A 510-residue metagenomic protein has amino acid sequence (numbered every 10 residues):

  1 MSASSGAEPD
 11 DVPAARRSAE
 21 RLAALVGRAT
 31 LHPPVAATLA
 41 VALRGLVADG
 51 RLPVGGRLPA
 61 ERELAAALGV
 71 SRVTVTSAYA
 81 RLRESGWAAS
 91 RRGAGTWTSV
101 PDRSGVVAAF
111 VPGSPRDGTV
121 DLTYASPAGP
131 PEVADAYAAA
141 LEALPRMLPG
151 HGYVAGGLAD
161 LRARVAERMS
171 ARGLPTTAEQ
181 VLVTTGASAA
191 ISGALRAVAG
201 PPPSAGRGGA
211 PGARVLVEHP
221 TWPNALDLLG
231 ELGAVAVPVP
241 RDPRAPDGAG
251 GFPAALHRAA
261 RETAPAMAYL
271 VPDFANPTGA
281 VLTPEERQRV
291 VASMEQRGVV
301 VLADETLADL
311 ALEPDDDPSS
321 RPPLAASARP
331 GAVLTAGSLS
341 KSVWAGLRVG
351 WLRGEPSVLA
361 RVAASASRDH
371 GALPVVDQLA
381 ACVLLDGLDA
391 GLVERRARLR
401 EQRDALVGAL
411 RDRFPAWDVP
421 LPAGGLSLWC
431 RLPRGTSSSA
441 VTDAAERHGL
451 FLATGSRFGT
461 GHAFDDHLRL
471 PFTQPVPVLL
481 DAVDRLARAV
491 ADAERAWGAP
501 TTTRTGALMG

Functional and structural regions predicted by a protein language model:
M1-E142, G150, P201, A363 (+8 more regions): N-terminal basic, amphipathic alpha-helical segments
V70, G354, W429-R434, L452-A491 (+1 more regions): Conserved PLP-binding active-site segment of the aspartate aminotransferase-like
A89-S90, T176, L452: Short beta-strand "wing" residues that participate in macromolecule-binding interfaces
G93, A326-R361, L373-V376: Active-site PLP attachment segment
L148-R297, D309-A328, E494-G510: Conserved core of the PLP fold type I
V362-S367, L385-V407, G435: Structural signature of PLP-dependent enzymes
L399-V407, W417-R431, V441-A444: Conserved glycine-rich beta-strand-loop-beta hairpin in the small C-terminal domain of fold type I
